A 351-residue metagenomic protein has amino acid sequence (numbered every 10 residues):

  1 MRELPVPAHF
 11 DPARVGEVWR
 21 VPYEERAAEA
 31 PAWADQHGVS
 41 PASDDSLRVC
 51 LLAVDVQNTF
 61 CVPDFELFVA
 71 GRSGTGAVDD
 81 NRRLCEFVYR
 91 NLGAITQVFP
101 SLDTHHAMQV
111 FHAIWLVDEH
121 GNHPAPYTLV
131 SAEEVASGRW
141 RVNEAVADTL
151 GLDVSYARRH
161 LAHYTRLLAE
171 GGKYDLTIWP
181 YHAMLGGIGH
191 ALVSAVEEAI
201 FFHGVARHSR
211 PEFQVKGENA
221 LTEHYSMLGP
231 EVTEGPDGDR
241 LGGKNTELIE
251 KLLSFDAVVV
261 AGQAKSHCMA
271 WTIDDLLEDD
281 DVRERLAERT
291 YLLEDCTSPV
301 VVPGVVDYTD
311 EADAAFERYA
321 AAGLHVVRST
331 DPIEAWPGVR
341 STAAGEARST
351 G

Functional and structural regions predicted by a protein language model:
M1-F99, H105-G351: Active-site-adjacent betaalpha module
